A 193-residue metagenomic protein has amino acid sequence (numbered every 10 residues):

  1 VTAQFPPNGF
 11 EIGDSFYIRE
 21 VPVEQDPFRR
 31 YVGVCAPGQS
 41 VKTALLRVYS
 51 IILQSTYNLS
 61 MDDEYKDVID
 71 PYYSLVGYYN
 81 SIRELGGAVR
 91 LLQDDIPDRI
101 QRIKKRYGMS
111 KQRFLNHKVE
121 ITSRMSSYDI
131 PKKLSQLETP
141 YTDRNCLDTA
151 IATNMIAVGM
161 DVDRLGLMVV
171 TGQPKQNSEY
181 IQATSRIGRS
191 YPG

Functional and structural regions predicted by a protein language model:
V1-I96: Conserved interdomain linker/interface between the two RecA-like ATPase lobes of SF2 helicase motors
Q25-G33, Q112-Y128, S135: Gly-rich Lys/Arg/Thr-decorated short loops/hinges at beta-loop-alpha junctions or inter-strand turns that position
D26-R30, Y72-Y73, L115-H117, D163-L167 (+1 more regions): Short glycine-/polar-rich loops that comprise or flank the Walker A/P-loop and associated switch/sensor motifs
E84-F114: Conserved helicase motor "Helicase C" RecA-like lobe of SF1/SF2 P-loop NTPases
L91-I96, L137, L165-V169, T184-I187: Short secondary-structure boundary/capping segments
S123-A152: Conserved helicase ATPase core of P-loop NTP-dependent helicases/translocases
C146, Q182, R186-G193: Conserved segment of the helicase C-terminal RecA-like domain
I156-G172, E179: A short beta-strand element within the Helicase C-terminal
